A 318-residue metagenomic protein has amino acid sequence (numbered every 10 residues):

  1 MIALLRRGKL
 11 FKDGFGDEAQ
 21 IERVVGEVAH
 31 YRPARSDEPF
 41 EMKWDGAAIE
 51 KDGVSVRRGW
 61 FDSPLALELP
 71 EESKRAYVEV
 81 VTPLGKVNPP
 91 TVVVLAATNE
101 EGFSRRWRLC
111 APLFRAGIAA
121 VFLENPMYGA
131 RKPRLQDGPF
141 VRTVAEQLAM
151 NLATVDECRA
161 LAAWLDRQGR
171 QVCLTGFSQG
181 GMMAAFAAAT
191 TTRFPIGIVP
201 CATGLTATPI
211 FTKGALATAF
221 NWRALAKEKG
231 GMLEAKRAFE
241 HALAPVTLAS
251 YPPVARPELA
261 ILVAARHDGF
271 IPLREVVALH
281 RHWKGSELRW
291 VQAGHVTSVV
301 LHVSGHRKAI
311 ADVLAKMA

Functional and structural regions predicted by a protein language model:
M1-L65: N-terminal targeting or regulatory segments adjacent to alpha/beta-hydrolase or S9 domains
L69-R134: Short, surface-exposed "cap/lid" segments of acyl-processing enzymes
R131-V141, K213-A217: Short, flexible, mixed-charge acidic loops at enzyme active sites
Q136, F140-R167: Alpha/beta-hydrolase active-site loop
Q171-C173, I196-G197: Residue in the alpha/beta-hydrolase core beta-strand immediately N-terminal to the catalytic nucleophile
G176-A184: Gly/Ala-rich beta-loop-alpha elbow adjacent to hydrolase catalytic centers
F186-A235, W290: Hydrolase active-site cap/lid region
L233-M317: Serine-hydrolase catalytic core
